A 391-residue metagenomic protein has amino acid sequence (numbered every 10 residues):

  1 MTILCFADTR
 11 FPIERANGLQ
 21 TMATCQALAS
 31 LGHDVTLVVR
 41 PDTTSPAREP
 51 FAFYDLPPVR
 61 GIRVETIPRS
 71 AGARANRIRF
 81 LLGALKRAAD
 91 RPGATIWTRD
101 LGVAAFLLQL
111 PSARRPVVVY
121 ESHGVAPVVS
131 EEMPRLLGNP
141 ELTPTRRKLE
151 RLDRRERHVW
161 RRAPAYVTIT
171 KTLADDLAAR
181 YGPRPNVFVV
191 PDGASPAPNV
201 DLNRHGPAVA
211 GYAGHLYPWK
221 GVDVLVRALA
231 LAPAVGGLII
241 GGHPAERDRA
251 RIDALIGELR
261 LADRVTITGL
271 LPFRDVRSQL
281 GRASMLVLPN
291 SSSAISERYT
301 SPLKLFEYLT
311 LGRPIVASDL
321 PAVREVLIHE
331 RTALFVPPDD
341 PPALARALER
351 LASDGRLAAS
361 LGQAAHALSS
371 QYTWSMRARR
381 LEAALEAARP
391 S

Functional and structural regions predicted by a protein language model:
L4, V167, D201-L229, G237-I240: Conserved donor-binding/catalytic core segment of Leloir-type glycosyltransferases
A23, L82-D90, A104-A105, Y120 (+2 more regions): Membrane-proximal helix-turn-helix segments that form the acceptor-binding/catalytic region of lipid-linked
P164, R264, L280-R298, R313-P314: Acidic donor-binding loop of glycosyltransferase active sites
T172, G193: Carbohydrate-associated surface elements
G236-D253, G269: Glycosyltransferase donor-sugar binding loop
L286-L288, E307-T310, P314-A317, L327: Short hydrophobic beta-strand element within catalytic cores of glycosyltransferases and related nucleotide-activated
H329-E330, L334-P341, R350-G355: Conserved acidic donor-binding segment of nucleotide-sugar-dependent glycosyltransferases
A343, R350, L357-Q371, A383: A short, well-ordered alpha-helix in the C-terminal region of glycosyltransferases
